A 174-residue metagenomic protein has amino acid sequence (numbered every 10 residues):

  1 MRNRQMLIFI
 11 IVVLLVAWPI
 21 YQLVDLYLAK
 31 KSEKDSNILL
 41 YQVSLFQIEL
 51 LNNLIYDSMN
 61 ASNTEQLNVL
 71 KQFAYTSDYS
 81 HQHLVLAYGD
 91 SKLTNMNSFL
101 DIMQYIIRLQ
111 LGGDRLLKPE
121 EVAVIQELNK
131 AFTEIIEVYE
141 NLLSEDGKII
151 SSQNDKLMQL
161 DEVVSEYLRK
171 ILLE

Functional and structural regions predicted by a protein language model:
M1-L7, L172-E174: Short, Lys/Arg-enriched, disordered terminal segments
R4-L23: Hydrophobic membrane-insertion alpha-helices, especially the h-region of bacterial N-terminal signal peptides
A17-L39: Transmembrane signal-anchor/signal-peptide helices with a preference for the extracytoplasmic
K34-L51: Short extracytoplasmic/periplasmic juxtamembrane "stem" segments immediately C-terminal to an N-terminal membrane anchor
L54-R115, L143-Y167, L173: Alpha-helical segments in soluble extracytoplasmic regions
M103-T133: Surface-exposed, polar helix/loop patches in the mature regions of secreted/periplasmic/lumenal proteins that form
A131-K148: Extracytosolic low-complexity repeat regions of secreted or lipid-anchored proteins
